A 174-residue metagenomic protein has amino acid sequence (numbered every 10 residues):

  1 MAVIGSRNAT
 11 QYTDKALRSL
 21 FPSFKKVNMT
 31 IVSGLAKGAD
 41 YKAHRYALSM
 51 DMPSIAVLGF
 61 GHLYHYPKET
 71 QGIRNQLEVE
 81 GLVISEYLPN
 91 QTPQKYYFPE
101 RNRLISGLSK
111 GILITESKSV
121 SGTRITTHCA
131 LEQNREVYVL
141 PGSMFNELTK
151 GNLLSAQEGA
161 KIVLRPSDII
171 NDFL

Functional and structural regions predicted by a protein language model:
M1-L174: Glycine-biased, small-residue-rich flexible motifs in mid-sequence functional cores and linkers
